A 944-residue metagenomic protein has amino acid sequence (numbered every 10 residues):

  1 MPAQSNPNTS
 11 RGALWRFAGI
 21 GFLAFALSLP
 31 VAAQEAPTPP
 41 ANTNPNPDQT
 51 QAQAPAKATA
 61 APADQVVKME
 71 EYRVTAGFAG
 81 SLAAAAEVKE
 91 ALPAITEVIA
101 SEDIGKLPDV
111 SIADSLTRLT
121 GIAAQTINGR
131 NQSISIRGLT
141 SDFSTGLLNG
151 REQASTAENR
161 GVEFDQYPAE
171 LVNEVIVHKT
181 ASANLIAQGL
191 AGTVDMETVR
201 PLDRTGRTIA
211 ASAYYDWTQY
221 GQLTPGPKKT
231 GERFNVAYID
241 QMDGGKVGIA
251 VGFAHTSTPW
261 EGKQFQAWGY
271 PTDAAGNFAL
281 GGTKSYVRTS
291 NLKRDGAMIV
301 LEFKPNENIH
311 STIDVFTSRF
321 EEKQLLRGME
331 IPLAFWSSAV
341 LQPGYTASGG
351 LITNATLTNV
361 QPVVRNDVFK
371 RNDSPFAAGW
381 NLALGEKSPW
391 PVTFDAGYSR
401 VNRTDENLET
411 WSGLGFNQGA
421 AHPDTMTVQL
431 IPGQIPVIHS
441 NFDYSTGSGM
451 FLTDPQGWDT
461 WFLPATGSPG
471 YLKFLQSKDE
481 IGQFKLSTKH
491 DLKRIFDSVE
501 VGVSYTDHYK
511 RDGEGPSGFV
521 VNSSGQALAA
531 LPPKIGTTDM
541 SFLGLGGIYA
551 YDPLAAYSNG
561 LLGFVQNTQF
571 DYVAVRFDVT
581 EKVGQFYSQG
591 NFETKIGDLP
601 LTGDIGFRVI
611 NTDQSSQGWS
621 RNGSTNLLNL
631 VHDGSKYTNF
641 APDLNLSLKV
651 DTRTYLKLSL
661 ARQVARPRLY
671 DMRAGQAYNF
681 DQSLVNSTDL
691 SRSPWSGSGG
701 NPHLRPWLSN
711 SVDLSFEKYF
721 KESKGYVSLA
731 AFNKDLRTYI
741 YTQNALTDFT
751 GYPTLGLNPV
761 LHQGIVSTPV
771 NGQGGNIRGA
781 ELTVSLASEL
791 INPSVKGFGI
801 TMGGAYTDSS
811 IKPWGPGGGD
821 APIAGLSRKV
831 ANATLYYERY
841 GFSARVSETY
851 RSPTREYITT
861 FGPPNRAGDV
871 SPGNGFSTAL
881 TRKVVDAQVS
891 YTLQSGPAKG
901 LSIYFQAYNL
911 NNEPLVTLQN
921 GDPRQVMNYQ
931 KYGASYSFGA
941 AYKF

Functional and structural regions predicted by a protein language model:
P2-Q4, D735, R851-N865, Y891-F944: C-terminal beta-signal and adjacent terminal beta-strands/loops of Gram-negative outer-membrane beta-barrel proteins
N46-A61, R73, G77-A79, E87-S135 (+5 more regions): Periplasmic N-terminal accessory/gating domains of Gram-negative outer-membrane beta-barrel systems
S155-G161, L171-E174, N184-M196, R200-T272 (+6 more regions): Outer-membrane beta-barrel translocator/receptor signature
D216, P227-Q241, S285-L326, N359-E409 (+11 more regions): Outer-membrane beta-barrel transmembrane strands
L223, T258-G269, T312-Q342, N359-V363 (+11 more regions): Outer-membrane beta-barrel and related beta-rich outer-membrane complex signature in Gram-negative bacteria
Q342-V360, A421-S468, G515-V575, S683-P702 (+4 more regions): Flexible glycine-rich, low-complexity coil/linker segments exposed to the extracellular/periplasmic environment
T688-S696, P702-G764, N776-R778: Membrane-embedded beta-barrel scaffold of Gram-negative outer-membrane proteins
A731-L736, Y752-T860: Gram-negative outer-membrane beta-barrel transporters
